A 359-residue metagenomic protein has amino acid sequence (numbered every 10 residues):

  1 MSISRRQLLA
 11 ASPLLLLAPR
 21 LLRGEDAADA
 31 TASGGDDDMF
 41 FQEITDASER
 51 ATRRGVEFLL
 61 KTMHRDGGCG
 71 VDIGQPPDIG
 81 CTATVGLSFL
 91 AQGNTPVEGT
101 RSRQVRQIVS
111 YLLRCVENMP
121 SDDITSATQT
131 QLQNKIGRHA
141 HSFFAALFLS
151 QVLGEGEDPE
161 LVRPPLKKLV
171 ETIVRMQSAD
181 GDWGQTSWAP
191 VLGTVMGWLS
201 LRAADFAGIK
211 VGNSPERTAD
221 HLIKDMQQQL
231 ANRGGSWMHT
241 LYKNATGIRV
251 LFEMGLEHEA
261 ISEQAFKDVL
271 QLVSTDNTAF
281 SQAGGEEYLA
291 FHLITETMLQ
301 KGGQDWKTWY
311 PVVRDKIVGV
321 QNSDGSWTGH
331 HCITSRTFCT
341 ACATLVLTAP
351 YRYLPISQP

Functional and structural regions predicted by a protein language model:
M1-L16: N-terminal secretory signal peptides and thylakoid transit peptides that target proteins across membranes
L9, D29-R54, G70-Q104, E117-K168 (+3 more regions): An alpha-helical repeat/solenoid feature that recognizes helix-turn-helix modules
P19-L21: C-terminal segment of classical bacterial N-terminal signal peptides
S110-L113, E117, E171-V174, S178 (+1 more regions): HEAT/HEAT-like alpha-solenoid repeats
K307-D324: Short glycine/proline-rich, acidic loop/turn segments that cap or connect secondary-structure elements
